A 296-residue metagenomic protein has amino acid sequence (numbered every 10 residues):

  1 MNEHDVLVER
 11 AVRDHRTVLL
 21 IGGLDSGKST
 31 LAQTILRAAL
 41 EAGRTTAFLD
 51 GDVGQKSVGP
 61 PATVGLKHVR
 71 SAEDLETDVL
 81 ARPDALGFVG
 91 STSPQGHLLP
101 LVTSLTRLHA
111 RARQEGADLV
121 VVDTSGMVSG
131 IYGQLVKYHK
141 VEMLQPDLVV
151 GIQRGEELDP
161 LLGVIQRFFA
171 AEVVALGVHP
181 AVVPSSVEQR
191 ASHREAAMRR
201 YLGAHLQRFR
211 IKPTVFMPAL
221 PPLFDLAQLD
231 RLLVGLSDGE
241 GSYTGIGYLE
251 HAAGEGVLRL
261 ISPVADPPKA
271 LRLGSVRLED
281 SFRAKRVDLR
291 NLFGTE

Functional and structural regions predicted by a protein language model:
M1-R13, L20, A38, R44 (+1 more regions): Preference for solvent-exposed, low-hydrophobicity sequence contexts
N2-I21, E41-G43, A47-V120, V128: Nucleotide-state-sensitive switch-loop elements of NTP-binding domains
L24: The conserved Walker
K28: Conserved lysine of the Walker
L31, I35: Hydrophobic positions on the alpha1 helix immediately C-terminal to the Walker A/P-loop
A38, V58, K140: Hydrophobic/aromatic ligand-binding patch that stacks against planar heteroaromatic rings of cofactors or nucleotides
H68-E73, M143, A171-V173: Short, structured secondary-structure boundary patches
R111-A171: Phosphate/Mg2+-binding loops and adjacent switch elements in nucleotide/diphosphate-handling enzyme cores
